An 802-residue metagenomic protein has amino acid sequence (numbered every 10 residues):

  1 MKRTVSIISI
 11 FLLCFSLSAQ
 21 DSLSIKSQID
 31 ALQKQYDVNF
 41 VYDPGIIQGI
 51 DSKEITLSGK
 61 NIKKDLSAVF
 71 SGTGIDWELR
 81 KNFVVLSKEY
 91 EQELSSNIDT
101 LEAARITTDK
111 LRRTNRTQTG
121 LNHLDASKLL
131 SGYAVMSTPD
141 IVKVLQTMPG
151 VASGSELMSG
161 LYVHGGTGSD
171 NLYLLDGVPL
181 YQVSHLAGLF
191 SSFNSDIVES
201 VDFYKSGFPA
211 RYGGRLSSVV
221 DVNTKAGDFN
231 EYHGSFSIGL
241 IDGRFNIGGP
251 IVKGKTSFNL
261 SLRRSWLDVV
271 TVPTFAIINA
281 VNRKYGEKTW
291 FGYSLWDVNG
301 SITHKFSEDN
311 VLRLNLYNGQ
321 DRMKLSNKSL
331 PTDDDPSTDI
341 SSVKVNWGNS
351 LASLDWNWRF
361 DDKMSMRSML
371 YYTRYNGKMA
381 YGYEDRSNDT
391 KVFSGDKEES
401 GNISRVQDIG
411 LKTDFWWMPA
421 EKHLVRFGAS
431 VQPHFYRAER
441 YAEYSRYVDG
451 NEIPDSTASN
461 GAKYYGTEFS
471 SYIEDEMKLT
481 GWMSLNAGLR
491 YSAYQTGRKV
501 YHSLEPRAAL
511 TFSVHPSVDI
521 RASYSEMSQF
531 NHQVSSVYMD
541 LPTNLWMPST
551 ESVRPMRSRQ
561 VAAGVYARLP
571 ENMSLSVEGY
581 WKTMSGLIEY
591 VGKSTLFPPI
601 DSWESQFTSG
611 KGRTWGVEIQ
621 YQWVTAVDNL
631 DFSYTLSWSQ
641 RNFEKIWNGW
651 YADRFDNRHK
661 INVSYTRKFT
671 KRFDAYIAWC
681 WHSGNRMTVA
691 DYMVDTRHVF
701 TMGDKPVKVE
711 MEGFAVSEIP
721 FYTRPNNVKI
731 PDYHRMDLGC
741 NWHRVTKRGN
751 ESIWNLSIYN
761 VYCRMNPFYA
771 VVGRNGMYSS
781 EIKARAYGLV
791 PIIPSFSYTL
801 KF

Functional and structural regions predicted by a protein language model:
I29, Q33-Y36, T73, F83-S131 (+2 more regions): Short, acidic, small-residue-rich periplasmic hinge/interaction motif at the N-terminus of Gram-negative outer-membrane
R116-S169, G177-S195, S200-F208, K225: Periplasmic N-terminal accessory/gating domains of Gram-negative outer-membrane beta-barrel systems
I241-S265, V281-L325, K344-S365, Y372 (+2 more regions): Transmembrane beta-barrel wall of Gram-negative outer-membrane proteins
V269-V270, R672, W681-V716, P731-R735 (+1 more regions): C-terminal beta-signal and adjacent terminal beta-strands/loops of Gram-negative outer-membrane beta-barrel proteins
F291, V311-R359, R374-R405, P542: Flexible loop and strand-edge segments within Gram-negative outer membrane beta-barrel domains
R322, N376, A442, P516-V561 (+4 more regions): Surface-exposed extracellular loop regions of Gram-negative outer-membrane beta-barrel proteins, predominantly
D408-K412, S459-Y464, T550, R554 (+4 more regions): Outer membrane beta-barrel strand-and-loop segments of large Gram-negative receptors, especially TonB-dependent
W581-T583, S605-D691: Gram-negative outer-membrane beta-barrel transporters
